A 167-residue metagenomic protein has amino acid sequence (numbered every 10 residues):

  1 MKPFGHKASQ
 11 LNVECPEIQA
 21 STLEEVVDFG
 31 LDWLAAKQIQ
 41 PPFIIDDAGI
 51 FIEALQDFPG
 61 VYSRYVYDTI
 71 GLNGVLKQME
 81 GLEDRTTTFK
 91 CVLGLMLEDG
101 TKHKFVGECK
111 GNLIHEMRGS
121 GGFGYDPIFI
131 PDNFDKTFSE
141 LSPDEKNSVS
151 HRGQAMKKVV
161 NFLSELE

Functional and structural regions predicted by a protein language model:
M1-E167: Anionic-ligand binding patches
